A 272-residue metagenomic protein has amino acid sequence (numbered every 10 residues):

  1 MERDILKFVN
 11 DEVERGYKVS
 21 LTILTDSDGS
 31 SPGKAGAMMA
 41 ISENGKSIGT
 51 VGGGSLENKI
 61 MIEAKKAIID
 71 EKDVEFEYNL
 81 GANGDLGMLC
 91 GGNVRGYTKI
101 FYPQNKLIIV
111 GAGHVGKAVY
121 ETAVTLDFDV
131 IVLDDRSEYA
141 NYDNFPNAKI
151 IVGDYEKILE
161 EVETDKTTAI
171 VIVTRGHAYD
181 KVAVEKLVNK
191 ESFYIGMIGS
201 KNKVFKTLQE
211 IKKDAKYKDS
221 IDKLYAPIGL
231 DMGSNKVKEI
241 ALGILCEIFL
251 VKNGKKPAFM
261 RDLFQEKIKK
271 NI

Functional and structural regions predicted by a protein language model:
M1-I151, D165-A169, V182, K203 (+2 more regions): Segments forming oxygen-rich coordination pockets for charged ligands
R136-E138, D154-I158, G176, I198-K203: Short, acidic/turn-prone active-site loops that include or flank metal/cofactor- and phosphate-binding residues
I150, E191-I198, Y217-L224: Short hydrophobic/aromatic-enriched beta-strand-loop microsegments
E156-K166: Short amphipathic alpha-helix with an adjacent loop that forms part of the alpha/beta core around
A169, T174, E185-E210: ADP-ribose/adenylate-binding Rossmann-like module
H177-K181: Beta-loop-alpha module in the N-terminal Rossmann-like domain of NAD(P)-dependent dehydrogenases, especially those
S200, K218-F249: Active-site capping/gating segments
